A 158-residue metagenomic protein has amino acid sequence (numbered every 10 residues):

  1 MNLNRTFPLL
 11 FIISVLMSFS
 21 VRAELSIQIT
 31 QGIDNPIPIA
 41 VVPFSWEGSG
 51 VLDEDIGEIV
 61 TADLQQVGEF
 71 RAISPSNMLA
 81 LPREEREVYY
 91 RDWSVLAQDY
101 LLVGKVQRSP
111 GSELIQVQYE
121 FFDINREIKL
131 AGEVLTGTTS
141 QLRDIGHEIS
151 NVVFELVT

Functional and structural regions predicted by a protein language model:
M1-L9: Bacterial N-terminal signal peptides that target proteins for export
L9-S18: Bacterial N-terminal signal peptides
I12-I13, I27-I29, I33, I37-I39 (+7 more regions): Weak global preference for isoleucine
F19-A23: Sec/Tat signal peptide C-region and signal peptidase I cleavage site
L25, E85-V152: Amphipathic beta-strand/beta-sheet edge segments enriched in Tyr/Trp
Q28-R91, L102, R108: Short beta-strand->alpha-helix linker/helix-N-cap micro-motif that forms a surface specificity/interaction loop
F154-T158: Mid-sequence helix-capping/hinge segment at a functional interface
